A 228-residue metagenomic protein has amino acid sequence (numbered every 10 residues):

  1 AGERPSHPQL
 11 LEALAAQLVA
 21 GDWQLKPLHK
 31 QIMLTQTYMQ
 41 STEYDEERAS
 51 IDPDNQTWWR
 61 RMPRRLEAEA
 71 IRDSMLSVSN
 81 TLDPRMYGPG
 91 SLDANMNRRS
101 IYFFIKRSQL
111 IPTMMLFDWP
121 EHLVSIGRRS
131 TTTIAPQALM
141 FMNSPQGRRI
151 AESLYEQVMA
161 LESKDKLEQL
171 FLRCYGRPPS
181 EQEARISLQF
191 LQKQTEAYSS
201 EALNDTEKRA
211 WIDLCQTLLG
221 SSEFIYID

Functional and structural regions predicted by a protein language model:
A1-N97, V124-R129, M142, R148-A210: Primarily short, surface-exposed interaction patches in extracytoplasmic proteins
I105-S108, P112-Q137, P145: Active-site beta-strand/loop architecture of penicillin-binding DD-peptidases
L214: Globin-like tetrapyrrole-binding proteins
I227-D228: Short, solvent-exposed mixed-charge patches
